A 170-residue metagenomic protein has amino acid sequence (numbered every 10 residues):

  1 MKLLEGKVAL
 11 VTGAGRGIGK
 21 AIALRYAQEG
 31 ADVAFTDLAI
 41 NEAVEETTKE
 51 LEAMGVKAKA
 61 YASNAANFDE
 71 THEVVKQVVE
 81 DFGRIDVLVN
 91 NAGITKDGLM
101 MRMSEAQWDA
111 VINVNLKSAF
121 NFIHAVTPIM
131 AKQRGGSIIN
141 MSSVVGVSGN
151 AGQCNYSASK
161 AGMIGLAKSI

Functional and structural regions predicted by a protein language model:
V8, G15-G17: Conserved glycine-rich cofactor-binding loop
E29-E46: Conserved glycine-rich Rossmann-like NAD(P)H-binding loop of the short-chain dehydrogenase/reductase
N41, A62-V74, E105: The beta1-alpha1 cofactor-binding region of Rossmann-like NAD(H)/NADP(H)-dependent oxidoreductases
L99-M100, Q107-I112: Substrate-binding pocket helix/loop in short-chain dehydrogenase/reductase
M101, S148-C154: Active-site loop immediately N-terminal to the catalytic Tyr-X3-Lys motif of short-chain dehydrogenase/reductase
I123, S159, A167: Active-site helix of classical SDR
S143: Residue(s) in the substrate-gating loop at a strand-loop-helix junction that position the organic substrate next
